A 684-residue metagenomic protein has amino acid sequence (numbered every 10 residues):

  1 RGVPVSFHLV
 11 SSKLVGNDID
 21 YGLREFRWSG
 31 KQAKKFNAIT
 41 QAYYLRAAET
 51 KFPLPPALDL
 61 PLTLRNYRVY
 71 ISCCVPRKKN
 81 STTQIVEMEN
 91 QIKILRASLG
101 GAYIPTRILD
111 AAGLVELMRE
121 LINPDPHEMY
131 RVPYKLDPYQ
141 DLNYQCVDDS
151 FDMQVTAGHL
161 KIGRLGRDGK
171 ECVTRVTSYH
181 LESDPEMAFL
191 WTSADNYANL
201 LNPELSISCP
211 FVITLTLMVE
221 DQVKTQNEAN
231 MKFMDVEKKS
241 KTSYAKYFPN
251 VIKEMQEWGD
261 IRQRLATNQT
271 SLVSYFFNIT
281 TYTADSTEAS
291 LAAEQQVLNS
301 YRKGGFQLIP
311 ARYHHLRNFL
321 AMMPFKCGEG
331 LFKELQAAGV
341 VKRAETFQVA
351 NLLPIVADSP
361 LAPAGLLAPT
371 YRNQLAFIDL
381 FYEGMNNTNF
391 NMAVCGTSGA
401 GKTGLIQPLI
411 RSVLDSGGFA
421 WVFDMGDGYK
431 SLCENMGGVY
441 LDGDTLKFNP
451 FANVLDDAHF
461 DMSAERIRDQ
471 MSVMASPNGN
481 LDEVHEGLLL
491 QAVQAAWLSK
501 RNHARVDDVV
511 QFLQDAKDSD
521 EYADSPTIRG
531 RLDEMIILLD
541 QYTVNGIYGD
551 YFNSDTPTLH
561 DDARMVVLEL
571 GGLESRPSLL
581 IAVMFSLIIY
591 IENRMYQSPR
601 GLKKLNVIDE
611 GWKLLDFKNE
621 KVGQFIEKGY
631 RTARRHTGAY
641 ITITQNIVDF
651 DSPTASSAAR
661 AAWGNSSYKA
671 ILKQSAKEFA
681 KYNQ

Functional and structural regions predicted by a protein language model:
R1-N351: Extended, folded cores of ATP/NTP-driven motor/assembly subunits in large transport and secretion machines
G2, P203-L205, Q222-K224, F319-A376 (+4 more regions): P-loop NTPase motor domains
V394: Hydrophobic anchor at the beta1->P-loop junction of P-loop NTPases
G399: Walker A (P-loop) phosphate-binding loop of P-loop NTPases
K402: Conserved lysine of the Walker
L405: Hydrophobic positions on the alpha1 helix immediately C-terminal to the Walker A/P-loop
R411-W421, M436, N593: Post-Walker A helix-loop "phosphate-sensing" segment adjacent to the P-loop in P-loop NTPases
G437-L441, S656-I671: A short helix-turn-beta junction within AAA+ P-loop NTPase domains corresponding to the substrate/partner-engaging
